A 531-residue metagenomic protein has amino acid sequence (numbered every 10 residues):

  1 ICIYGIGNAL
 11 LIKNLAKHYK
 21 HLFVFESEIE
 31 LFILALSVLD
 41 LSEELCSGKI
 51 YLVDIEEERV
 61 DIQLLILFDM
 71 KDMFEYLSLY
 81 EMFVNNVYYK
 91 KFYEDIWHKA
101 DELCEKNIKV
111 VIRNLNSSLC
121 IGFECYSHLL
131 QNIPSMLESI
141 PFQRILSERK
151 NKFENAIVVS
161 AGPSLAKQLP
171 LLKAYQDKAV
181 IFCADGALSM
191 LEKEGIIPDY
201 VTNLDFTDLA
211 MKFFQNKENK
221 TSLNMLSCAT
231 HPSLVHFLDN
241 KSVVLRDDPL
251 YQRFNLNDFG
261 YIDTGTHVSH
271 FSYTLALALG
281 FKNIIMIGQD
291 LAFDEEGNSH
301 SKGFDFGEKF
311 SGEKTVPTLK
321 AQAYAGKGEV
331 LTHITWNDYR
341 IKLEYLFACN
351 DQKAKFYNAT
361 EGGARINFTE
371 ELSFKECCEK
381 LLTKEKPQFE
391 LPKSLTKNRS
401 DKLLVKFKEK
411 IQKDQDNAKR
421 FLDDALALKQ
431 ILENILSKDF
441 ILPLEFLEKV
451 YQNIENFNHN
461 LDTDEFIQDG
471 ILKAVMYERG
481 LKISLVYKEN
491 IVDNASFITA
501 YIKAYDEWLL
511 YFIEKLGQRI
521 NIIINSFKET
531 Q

Functional and structural regions predicted by a protein language model:
I1-A156, P163-A179, L209-F213, N219-T221 (+1 more regions): N-terminal donor/sugar-recognition subdomains of glycan-related enzymes, prototypically the membrane-proximal stem
I3-G7, V24-S27, V159-G162, I181-D185 (+5 more regions): Short His-Asn-centered micro-motif
E26, A187-L188, I197-D205, L279-G303: Glycine-rich phosphate/pyrophosphate-binding loops and their adjacent beta-strand/loop elements at enzyme active sites
L39-D40, I197-Y200, K241-S242, S299-F306 (+1 more regions): Short secondary-structure boundary/capping segments
I133-I145, N151-N155, L165-K173, V180-F182 (+2 more regions): Hydrophobic, small-residue-rich alpha-helical packing segments that form membrane-like cores
V159, Y175-K178, F182, T202 (+2 more regions): Alpha-helix capping and helix-loop boundary segments enriched in small/acidic/polar residues
P232-L291: Active-site/ligand-binding-proximal alpha/beta "capping" segment
N298-S301, D305-L346: Phosphate-binding loop/pocket of nucleotide- and phosphate-handling active sites
